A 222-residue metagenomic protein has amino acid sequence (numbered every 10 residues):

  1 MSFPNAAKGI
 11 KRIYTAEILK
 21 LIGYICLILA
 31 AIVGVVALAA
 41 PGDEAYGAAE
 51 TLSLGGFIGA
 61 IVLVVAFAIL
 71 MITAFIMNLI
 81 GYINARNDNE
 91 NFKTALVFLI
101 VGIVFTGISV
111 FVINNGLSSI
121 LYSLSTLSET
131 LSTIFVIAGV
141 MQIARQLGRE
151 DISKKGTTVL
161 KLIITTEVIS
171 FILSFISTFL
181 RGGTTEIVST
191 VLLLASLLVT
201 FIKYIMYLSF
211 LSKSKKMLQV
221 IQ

Functional and structural regions predicted by a protein language model:
M1-I32, L70-V110, L124-L173, V199-Q222: Membrane-interface extramembranous regions at the lipid-water interface
G23-M71, F105-E129, E167-K203: Membrane-helix interface segments in multi-pass membrane proteins
